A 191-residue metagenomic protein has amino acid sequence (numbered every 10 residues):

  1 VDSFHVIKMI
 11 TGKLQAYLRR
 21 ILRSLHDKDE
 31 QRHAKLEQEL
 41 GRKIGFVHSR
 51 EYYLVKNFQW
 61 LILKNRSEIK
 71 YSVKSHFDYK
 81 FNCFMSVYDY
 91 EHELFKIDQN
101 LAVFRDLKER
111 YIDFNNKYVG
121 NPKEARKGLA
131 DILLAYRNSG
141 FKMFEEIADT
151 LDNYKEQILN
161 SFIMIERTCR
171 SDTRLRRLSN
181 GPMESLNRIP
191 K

Functional and structural regions predicted by a protein language model:
V1-G12: Inter-helix linker motif
I7-K8, D27-K191: Acidic/histidine-rich catalytic cores and adjacent linkers of DNA breakage/strand-transfer/modification proteins
T11-R23: Short, surface-exposed amphipathic charged segments that create phosphate/polyanion-binding patches used for binding
